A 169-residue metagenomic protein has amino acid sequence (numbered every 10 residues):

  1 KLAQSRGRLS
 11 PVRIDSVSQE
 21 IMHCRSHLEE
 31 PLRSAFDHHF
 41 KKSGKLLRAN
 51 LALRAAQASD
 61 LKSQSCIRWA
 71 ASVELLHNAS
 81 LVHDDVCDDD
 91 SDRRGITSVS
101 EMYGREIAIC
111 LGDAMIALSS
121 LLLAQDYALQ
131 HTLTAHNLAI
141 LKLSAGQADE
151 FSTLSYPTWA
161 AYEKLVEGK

Functional and structural regions predicted by a protein language model:
K1-H23: N-terminal amphipathic/basic leader segments beginning at the initiator methionine
M22, S26-K169: Mg2+-dependent prenyl diphosphate-binding active-site environment of isoprenoid biosynthetic enzymes
